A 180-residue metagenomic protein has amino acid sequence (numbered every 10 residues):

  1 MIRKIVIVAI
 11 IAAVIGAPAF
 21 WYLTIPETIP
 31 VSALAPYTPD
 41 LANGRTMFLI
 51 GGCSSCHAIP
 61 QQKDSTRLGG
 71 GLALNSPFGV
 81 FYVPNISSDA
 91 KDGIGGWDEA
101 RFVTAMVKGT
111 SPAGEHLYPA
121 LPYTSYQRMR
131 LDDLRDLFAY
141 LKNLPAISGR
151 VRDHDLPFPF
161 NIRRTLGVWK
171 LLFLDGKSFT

Functional and structural regions predicted by a protein language model:
M1-I29: N-terminal type II signal-anchor transmembrane helix that functions as the membrane-insertion/stop-transfer segment
I2, V6, G114-L117, L144-D153: Short secondary-structure capping/junction motifs at helix and strand boundaries
A12, M129-T180: Extended surface/linker regions that mediate inter-domain or inter-protein docking in multi-component redox
A17-W21, D98-P112, S125-V151: C-terminal capping alpha-helices of c-type cytochrome domains
E27-L49, L166-T180: Electrostatic cytochrome c docking/interface patches
A33-P36, D89-I94, E99-K108: Aromatic/His-enriched, Gly/Pro-containing loop or helix-boundary segments that lie immediately adjacent to catalytic
A42, P60-E99, L117-L131, H154-L166: Gly/Gly-Pro-rich "capping" loops immediately C-terminal to redox-active cysteine motifs in periplasmic/lumenal
G44, I50-P60, L137: The canonical Cys-X-X-Cys-His
